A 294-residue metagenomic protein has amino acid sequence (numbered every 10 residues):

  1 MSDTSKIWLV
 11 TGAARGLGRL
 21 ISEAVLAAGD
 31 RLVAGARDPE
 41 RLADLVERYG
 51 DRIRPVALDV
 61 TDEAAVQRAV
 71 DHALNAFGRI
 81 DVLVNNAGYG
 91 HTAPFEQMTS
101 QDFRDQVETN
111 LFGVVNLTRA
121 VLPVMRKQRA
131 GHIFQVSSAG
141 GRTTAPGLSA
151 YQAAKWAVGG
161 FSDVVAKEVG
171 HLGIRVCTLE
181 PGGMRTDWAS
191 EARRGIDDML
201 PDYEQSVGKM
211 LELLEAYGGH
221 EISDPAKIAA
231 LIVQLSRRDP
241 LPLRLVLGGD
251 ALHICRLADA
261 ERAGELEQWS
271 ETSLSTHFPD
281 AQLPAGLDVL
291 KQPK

Functional and structural regions predicted by a protein language model:
A14-R15: Conserved glycine-rich cofactor-binding loop
A28-D44: Conserved glycine-rich Rossmann-like NAD(P)H-binding loop of the short-chain dehydrogenase/reductase
L58-R68, S100: The beta1-alpha1 cofactor-binding region of Rossmann-like NAD(H)/NADP(H)-dependent oxidoreductases
P94-F95, D102-R104: Substrate-binding pocket helix/loop in short-chain dehydrogenase/reductase
T118, A154: Active-site helix of classical SDR
S138: Residue(s) in the substrate-gating loop at a strand-loop-helix junction that position the organic substrate next
H171-P242: SDR active-site lid
